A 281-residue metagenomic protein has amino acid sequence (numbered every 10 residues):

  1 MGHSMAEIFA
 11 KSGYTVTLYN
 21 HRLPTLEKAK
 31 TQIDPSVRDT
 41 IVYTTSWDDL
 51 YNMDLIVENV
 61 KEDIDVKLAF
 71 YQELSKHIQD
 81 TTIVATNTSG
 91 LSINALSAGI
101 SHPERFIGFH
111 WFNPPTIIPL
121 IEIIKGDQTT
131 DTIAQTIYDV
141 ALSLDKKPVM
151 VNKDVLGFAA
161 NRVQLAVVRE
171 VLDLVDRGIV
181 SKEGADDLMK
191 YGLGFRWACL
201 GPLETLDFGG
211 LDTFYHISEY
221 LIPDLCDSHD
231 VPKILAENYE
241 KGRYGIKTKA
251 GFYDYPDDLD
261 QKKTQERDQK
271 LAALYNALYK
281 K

Functional and structural regions predicted by a protein language model:
M1-T45, H77: NAD(P)+-binding Rossmann beta1-loop-alpha1 motif at the extreme N-terminus of oxidoreductases
A6, R38-L55, Y138-D145: Amphipathic alpha-helical segments at domain termini/boundaries
E7, S12-Y14, S143-M150, R177 (+1 more regions): NAD(P)-dependent Rossmann-like dehydrogenase/reductase catalytic/cofactor-binding core
T15-T17, R38, A160, Q164-E170: Structural/interface elements that position substrates and couple domains in central-metabolism enzymes
R22, T130, V180-G184: Helix N-cap / loop-to-helix initiation motif
W47-F106: Rossmann-fold NAD(P) dinucleotide-binding segment
T86-G157, N161-R162: Rossmann-fold dinucleotide-binding core
